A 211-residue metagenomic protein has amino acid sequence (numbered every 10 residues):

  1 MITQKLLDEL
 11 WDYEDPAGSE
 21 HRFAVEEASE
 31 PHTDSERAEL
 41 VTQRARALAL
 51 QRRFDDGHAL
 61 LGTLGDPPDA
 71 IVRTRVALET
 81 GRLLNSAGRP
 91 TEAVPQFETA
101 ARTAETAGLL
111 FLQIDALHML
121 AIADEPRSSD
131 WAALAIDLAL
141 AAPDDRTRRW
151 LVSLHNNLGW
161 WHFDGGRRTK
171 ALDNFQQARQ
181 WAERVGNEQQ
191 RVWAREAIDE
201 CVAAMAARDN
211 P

Functional and structural regions predicted by a protein language model:
M1, A206-P211: Actinobacteria-biased recognition of intrinsically disordered, low-complexity terminal regions
M1-S35, E39, R44: N-terminal alpha-helical interaction modules that lie
Q4-D12, E39-R52, V72-G88, L112-P126 (+2 more regions): Tandem amphipathic alpha-helical repeat scaffolds
Y13, H32, A70, P126 (+3 more regions): Short coil/turn and helix-start
E27-A28, L61-D66, E98-E105, L109 (+2 more regions): Amphipathic alpha-helical segments of tetratricopeptide repeats
S35, I71, A107, F111 (+2 more regions): Residue signature of alpha-solenoid helical repeat architecture, marking inter-repeat boundaries and helix-start
H58-L61, L78: A "functional boundary" signal
